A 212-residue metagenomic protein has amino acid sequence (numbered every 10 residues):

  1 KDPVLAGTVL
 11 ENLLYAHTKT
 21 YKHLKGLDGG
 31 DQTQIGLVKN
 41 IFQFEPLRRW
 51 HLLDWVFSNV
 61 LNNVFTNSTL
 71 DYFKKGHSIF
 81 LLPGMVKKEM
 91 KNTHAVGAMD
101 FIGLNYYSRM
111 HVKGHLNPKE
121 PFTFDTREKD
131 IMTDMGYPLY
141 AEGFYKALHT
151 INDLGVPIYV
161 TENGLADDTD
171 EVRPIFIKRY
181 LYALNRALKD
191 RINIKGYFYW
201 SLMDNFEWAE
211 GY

Functional and structural regions predicted by a protein language model:
K1-Y212: Active-site region of glycoside hydrolase catalytic domains
